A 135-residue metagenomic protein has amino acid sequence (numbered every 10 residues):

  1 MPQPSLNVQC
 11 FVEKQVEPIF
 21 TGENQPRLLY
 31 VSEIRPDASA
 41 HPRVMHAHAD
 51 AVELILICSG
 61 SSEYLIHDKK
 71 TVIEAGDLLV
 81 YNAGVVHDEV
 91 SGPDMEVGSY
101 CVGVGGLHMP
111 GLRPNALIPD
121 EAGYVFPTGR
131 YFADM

Functional and structural regions predicted by a protein language model:
M1-V72, L78, V85, A116 (+1 more regions): Generic protein-terminus/edge-of-domain signal
F20-E23, V102-P110, T128-G129: Short, functional N-terminal and low-complexity linear motifs
V31-D37, V104, F132-M135: Generic low-polarity alpha-helical segments
D77-V80, Y131-F132: A short, sequence-level motif marking secondary-structure junctions
G84-M109: Ligand-binding loop in jelly-roll beta-barrel domains
R113-M135: Amphipathic alpha-helical segments enriched in hydrophobic/aromatic residues interleaved with Lys/Arg
